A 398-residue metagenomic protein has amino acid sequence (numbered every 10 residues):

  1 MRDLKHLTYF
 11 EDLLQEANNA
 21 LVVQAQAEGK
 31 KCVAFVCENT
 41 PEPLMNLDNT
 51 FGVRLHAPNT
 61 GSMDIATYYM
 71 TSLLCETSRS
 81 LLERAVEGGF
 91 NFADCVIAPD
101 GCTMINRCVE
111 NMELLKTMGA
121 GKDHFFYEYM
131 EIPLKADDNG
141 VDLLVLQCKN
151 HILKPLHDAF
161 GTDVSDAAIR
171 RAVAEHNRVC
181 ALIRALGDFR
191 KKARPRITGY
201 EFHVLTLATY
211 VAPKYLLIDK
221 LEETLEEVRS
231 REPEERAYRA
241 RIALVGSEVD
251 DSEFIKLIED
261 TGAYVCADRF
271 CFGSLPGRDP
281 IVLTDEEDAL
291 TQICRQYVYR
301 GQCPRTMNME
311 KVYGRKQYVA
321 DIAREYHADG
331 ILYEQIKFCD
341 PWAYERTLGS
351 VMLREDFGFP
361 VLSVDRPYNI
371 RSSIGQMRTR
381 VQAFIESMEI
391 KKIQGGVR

Functional and structural regions predicted by a protein language model:
M1-K31, V145, L153-P280, N308 (+1 more regions): A charged, amphipathic alpha-helical module
R2-K5, T347-R398: Peripheral docking tails and interdomain loops at the edges of cofactor- or intermediate-handling domains
L13-V22, Q26, A34-E38, E42-P43 (+2 more regions): Metallocofactor- and cofactor-centric catalytic cores in central/energy metabolism, strongly enriched
A27, E38-N39, P43-H56, G246-K311 (+2 more regions): Redox- and metal-dependent alpha/beta enzyme cores, enriched for Fe-S-associated oxidoreductases and cofactor-handling
N59-T77, G277-L290, Q376: N-terminal beta-loop-helix "entrance" segment that forms/cooperates in small-molecule cofactor or anionic ligand
Y69-E87, M307-A320: Glycine-rich, highly charged phosphate/nucleotide-binding loops
S80-P155: Acidic/His-rich segments in extracytoplasmic proteins that coordinate ligands and/or metal ions
M309-D356: C-terminal hydrophobic structural anchor segments that stabilize assembly/packing rather than catalytic chemistry
